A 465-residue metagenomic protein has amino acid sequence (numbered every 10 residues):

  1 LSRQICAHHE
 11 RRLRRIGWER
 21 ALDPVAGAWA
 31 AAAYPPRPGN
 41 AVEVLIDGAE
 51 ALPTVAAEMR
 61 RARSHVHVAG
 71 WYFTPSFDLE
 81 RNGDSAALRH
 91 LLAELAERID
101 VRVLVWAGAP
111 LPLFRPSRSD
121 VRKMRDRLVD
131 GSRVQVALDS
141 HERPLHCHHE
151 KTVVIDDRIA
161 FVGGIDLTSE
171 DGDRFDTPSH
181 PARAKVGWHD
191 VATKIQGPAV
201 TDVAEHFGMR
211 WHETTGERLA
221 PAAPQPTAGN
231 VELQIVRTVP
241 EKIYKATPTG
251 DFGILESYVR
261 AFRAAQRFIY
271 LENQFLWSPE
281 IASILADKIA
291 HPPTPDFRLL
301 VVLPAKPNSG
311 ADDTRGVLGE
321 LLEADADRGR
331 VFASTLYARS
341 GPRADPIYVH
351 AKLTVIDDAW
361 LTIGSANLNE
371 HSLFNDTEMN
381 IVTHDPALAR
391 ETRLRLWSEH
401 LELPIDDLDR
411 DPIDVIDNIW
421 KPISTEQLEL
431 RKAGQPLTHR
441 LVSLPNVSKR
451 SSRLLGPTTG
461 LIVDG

Functional and structural regions predicted by a protein language model:
L1-G465: Charged, low-complexity intrinsically disordered terminal segments
